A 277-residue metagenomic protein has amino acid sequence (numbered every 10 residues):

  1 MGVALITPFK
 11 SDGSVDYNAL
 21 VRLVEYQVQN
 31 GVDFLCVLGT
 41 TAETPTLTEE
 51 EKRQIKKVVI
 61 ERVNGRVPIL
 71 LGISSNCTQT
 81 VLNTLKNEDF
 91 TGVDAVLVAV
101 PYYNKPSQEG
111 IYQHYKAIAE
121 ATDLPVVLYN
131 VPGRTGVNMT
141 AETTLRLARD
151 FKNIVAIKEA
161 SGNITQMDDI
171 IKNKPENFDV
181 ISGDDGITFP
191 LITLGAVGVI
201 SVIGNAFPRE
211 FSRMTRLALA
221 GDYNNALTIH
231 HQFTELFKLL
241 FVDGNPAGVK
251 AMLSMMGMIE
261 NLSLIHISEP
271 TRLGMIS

Functional and structural regions predicted by a protein language model:
V3, E25, E61, F189 (+4 more regions): Generic alpha-helical structural context detector
V3, F9-G136: Active-site beta->alpha loop and helix N-cap motifs at the rims of alpha/beta catalytic domains
L20, K52, K56, V81 (+6 more regions): A general structural signal for well-ordered alpha-helical segments in protein cores
V28, I60, A119, D168 (+2 more regions): Structural signal for well-ordered, non-membrane alpha-helices
A121, R134-F237: Catalytic alpha/beta core domains of metabolic enzymes, predominantly
N224-I259: Shared catalytic-loop signature of beta/alpha-barrel
I265-S277: Single conserved hydrophobic/aromatic residue that forms the stacking wall/gate of nucleotide- or nucleobase-binding
